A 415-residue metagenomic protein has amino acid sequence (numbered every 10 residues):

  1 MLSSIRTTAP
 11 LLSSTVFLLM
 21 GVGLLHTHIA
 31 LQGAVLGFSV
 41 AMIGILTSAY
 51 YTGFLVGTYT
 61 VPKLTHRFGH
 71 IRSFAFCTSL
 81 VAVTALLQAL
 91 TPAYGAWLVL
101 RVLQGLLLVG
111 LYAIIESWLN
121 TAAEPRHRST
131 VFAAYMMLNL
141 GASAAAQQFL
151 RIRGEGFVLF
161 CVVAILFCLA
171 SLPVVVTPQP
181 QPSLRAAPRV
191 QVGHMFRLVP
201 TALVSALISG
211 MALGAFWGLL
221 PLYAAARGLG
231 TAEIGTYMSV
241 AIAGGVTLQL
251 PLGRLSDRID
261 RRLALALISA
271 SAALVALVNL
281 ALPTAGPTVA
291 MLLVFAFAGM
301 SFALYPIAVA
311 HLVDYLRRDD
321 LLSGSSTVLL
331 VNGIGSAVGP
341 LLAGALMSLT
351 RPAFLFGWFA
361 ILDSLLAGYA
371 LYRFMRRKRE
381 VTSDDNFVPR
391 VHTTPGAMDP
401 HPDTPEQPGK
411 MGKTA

Functional and structural regions predicted by a protein language model:
M1-S3, P182-V192, R373-A415: Intrinsic disorder in cytosolic terminal tails and internal cytosolic loops of multi-pass membrane transporters
L2-Y51, V199-A202, A206, G214-Y223 (+2 more regions): Helix-loop boundary and gating motifs at the non-cytosolic
G37, G69, L90-G95, D260 (+1 more regions): Helix-breaking motifs and short loop linkers at transmembrane-helix boundaries and internal kinks in secondary membrane
G57-H70, L150-G154, L248-D260, M347-S348: Helix-to-loop junctions at the C-terminal end of transmembrane segments in multipass secondary transporters
R72-L87, A164, L263-V278, A360: Structural signature of the two symmetry-related core transmembrane helices
V102-M137: Cytoplasmic helix-loop-helix junction between adjacent transmembrane helices in 12-TM secondary transporters
G110-A123, F302-R317: Intracellular juxtamembrane helix-capping segments at the cytosolic ends of symmetry-related transmembrane helices
L150-G154, A164-L184, L366-F374: C-terminal membrane-cytosol helix-exit motif in multi-pass small-molecule transporters
